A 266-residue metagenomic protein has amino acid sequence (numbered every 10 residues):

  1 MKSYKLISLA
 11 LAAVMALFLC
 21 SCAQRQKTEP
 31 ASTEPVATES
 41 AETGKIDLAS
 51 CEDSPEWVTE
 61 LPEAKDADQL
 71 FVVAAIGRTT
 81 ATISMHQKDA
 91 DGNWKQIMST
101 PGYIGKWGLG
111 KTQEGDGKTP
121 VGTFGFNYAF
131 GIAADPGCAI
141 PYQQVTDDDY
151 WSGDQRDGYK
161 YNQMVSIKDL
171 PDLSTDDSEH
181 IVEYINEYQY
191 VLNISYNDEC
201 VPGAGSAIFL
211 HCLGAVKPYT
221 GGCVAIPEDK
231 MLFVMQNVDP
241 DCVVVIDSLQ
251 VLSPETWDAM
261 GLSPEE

Functional and structural regions predicted by a protein language model:
M1-A10: Bacterial N-terminal signal peptides that target proteins for export
A10-A13, V216: N-terminal hydrophobic alpha-helix used for membrane targeting or insertion
A13-A16, T38: Alpha-helical hydrophobic membrane-insertion segments
F18-S21: C-terminal motif of bacterial Sec signal peptides marking the signal peptidase cleavage site
R25-P55: N-terminal, intrinsically disordered, polar/charged segments of Gram-positive cell-envelope systems that serve as
G44-T220, K230-C242, I246-E266: Cell wall/extracellular polymer interaction/catalysis modules
C223: Short cysteine clusters
P227: Conserved "landmark" site that anchors the functional core of diverse proteins
